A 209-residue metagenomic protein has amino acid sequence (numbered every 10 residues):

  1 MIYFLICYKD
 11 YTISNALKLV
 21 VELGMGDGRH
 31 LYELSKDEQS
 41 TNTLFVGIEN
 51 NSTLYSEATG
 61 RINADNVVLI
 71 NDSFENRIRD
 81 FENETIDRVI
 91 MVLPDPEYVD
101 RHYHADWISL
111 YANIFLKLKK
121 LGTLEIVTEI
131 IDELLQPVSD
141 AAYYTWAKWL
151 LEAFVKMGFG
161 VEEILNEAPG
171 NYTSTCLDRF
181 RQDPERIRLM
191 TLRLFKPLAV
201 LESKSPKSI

Functional and structural regions predicted by a protein language model:
M1-K18, G26-K36: S-adenosyl-L-methionine
A58-T59: Conserved SAM-binding loop
A64-F74: Conserved SAM-binding strand-loop segment of SAM-dependent methyltransferases
R79-R88: A short acidic, Gly/Pro-enriched loop at the edge of an enzyme's catalytic core that lines a small-molecule cofactor
D87-A105: A short SAM/SAH-binding and catalytic strip from SAM-dependent methyltransferases
A105-K120: A short glycine-rich, Lys/Arg-flanked "PGG" loop and its adjoining helix->strand segment in the class I
L121-E129: Conserved beta-strand signature within the Rossmann-like core of class I S-adenosyl-L-methionine
L135-I209: Class I S-adenosyl-L-methionine
